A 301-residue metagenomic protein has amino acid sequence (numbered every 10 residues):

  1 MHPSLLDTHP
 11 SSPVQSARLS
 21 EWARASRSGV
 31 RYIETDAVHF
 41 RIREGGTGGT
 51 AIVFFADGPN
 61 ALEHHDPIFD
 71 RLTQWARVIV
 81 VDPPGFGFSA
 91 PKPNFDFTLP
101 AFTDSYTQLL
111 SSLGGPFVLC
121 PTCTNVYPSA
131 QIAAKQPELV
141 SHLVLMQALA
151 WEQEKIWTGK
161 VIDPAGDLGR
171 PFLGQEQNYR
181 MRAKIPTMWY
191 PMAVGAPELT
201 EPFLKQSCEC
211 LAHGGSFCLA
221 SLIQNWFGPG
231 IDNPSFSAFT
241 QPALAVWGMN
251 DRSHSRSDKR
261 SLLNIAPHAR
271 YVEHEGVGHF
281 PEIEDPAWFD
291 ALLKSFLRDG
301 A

Functional and structural regions predicted by a protein language model:
M1-I52, T73-A76, G114-P116, R298-A301: Alpha/beta-hydrolase fold catalytic core
V38, R43-F88: Conserved HGGG/HGGXW glycine-rich cap/lid loop of the alpha/beta-hydrolase fold
P83-T124, A291: Active-site loop/oxyanion-hole signature of alpha/beta-hydrolase fold enzymes
A134, L143-L173: Flexible "cap/lid" loop of the alpha/beta hydrolase fold
E154-I156, E176-S237: Conserved alpha/beta-hydrolase catalytic His-Asp/Glu region
F239, A245-W247: Short beta-strand/loop motif that positions the catalytic acidic residue of the alpha/beta-hydrolase fold
M249-H254: Acidic catalytic loop of the alpha/beta-hydrolase fold
V277-D290: Catalytic histidine-centered segment of alpha/beta-hydrolase-like enzymes
